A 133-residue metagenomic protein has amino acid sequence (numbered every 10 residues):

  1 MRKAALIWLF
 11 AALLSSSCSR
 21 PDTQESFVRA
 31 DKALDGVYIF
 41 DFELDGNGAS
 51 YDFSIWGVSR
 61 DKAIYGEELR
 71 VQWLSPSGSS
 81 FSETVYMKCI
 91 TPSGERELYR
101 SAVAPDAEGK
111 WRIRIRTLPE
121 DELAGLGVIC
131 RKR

Functional and structural regions predicted by a protein language model:
M1-A4: Positively charged n-region of N-terminal signal peptides that target proteins for export
L14-S17: C-terminal motif of bacterial Sec signal peptides marking the signal peptidase cleavage site
S19-E25: Bacterial lipoprotein signal-peptidase II cleavage site
S26-Y38, T91-S93: Extracellular beta-rich ligand/substrate-recognition surface
V37-R70, L74: Post-signal-peptide N-terminal segment of Sec-exported extracytoplasmic proteins
N47-I55, V103-L123: Noncatalytic modules at the cell exterior or secretory-pathway interfaces, chiefly beta-strand-rich lectin/adhesion
V58, W73-L74, E120-R133: Exposed low-complexity, polar/acidic, P/S/T/G-rich flexible segments that act as propeptides, protease-susceptible
S82-D106: An anionic, turn-rich surface loop/hairpin at beta-sheet edges that serves as a generic interaction/coordination patch
